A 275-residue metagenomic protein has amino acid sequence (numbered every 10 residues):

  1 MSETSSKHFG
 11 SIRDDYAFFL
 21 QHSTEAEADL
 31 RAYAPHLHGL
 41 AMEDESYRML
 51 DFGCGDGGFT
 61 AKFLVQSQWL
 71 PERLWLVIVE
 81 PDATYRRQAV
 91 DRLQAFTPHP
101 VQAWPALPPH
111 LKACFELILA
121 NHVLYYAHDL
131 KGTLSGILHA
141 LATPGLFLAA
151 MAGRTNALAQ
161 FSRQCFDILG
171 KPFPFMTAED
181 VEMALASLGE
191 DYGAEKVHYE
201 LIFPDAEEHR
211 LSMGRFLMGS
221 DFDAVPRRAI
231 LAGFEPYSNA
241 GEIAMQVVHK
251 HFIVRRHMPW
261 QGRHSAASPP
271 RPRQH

Functional and structural regions predicted by a protein language model:
M1-A41: Class I SAM-dependent methyltransferase Rossmann-like catalytic core, especially the SAM/SAH-binding loop
M42-R48: Short helix-loop-beta connector
L50-P108: Class I SAM-dependent methyltransferase SAM/SAH-binding core
E116-L130: A short SAM/SAH-binding and catalytic strip from SAM-dependent methyltransferases
K131-L146: A short glycine-rich, Lys/Arg-flanked "PGG" loop and its adjoining helix->strand segment in the class I
L146-F173: Conserved class I S-adenosyl-L-methionine
F173-G189: Short alpha-helix
D191-H275: Conserved Class I S-adenosyl-L-methionine
